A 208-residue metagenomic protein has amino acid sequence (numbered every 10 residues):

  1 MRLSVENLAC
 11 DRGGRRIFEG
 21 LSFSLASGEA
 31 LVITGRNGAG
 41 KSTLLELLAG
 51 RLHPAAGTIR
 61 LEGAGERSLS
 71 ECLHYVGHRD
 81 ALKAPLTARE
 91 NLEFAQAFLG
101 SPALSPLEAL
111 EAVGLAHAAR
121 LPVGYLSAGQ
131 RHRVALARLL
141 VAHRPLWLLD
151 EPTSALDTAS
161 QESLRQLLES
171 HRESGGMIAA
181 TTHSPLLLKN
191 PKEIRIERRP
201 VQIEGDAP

Functional and structural regions predicted by a protein language model:
A49: Helix-to-loop junction immediately C-terminal to a conserved catalytic motif
P54-E71: Conserved ABC transporter NBD signature motif
R79, A84-G100: Q-loop/switch helix immediately C-terminal to the Walker
E93, A103-A118: Conserved ABC ATPase "signature" region
P122-G129: Conserved ABC ATPase signature
L136, G175: Hydrophobic anchor residue at the start of the ABC signature
V141-P145: A short, proline-enriched helix->beta-strand linker immediately N-terminal to the Walker B motif in ABC-type P-loop
W147-E151: Catalytic Walker B motif of ABC-type/P-loop ATPase nucleotide-binding domains
